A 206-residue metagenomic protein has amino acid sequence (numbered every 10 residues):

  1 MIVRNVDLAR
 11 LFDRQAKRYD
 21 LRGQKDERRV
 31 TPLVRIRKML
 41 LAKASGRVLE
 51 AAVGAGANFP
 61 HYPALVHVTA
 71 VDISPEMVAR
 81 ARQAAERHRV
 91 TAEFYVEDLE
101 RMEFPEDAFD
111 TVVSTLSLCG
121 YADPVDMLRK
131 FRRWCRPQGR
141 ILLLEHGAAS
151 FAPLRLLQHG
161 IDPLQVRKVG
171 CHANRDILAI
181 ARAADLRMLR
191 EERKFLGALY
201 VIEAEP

Functional and structural regions predicted by a protein language model:
M1-A44, A57-N58, R80, L157-G160 (+1 more regions): Conserved class I S-adenosyl-L-methionine
V6-D7, L11, G23-R29, L142-F195 (+1 more regions): C-terminal alpha-helical "lid/dimerization" subdomain adjacent to the S-adenosyl-L-methionine
L49-R101: Class I SAM-dependent methyltransferase SAM/SAH-binding core
H67, Q138-R140: Short glycine-centered segments of the SAM/dcSAM-binding site in methyltransferase folds
E100-V112: A short acidic, Gly/Pro-enriched loop at the edge of an enzyme's catalytic core that lines a small-molecule cofactor
T111-D123: A short SAM/SAH-binding and catalytic strip from SAM-dependent methyltransferases
V125-P137: A short glycine-rich, Lys/Arg-flanked "PGG" loop and its adjoining helix->strand segment in the class I
V201-P206: C-terminal lobe and adjacent flexible extensions of AdoMet/dcAdoMet transferase-like proteins
